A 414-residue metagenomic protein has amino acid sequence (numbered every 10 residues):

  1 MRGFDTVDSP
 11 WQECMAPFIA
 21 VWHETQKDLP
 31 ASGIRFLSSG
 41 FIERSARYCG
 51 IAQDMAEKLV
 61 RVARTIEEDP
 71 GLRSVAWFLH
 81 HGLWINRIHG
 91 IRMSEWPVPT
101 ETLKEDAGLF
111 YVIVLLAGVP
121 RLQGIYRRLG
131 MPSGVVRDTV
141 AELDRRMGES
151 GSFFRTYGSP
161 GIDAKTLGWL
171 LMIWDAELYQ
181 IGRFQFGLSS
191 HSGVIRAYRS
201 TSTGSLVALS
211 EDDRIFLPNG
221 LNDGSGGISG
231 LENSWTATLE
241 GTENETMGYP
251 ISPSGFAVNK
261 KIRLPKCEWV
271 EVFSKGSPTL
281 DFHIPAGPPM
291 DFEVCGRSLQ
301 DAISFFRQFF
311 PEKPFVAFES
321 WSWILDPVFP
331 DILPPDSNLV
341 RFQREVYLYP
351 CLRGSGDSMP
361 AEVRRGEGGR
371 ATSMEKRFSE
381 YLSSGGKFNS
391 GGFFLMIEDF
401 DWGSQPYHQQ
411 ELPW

Functional and structural regions predicted by a protein language model:
R2-M290, P311-A317, D331-W414: Non-catalytic substrate-recognition and accessory regions of acyl/acetyltransferase enzymes
M290-Q308: Conserved acetyl-CoA-binding loop-helix of GNAT-fold acetyltransferases
E319-D326: Short beta-alpha junction loops
